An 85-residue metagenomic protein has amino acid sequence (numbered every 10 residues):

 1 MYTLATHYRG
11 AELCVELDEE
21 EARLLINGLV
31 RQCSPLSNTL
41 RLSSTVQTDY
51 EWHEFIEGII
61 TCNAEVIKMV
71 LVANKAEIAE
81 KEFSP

Functional and structural regions predicted by a protein language model:
M1-P85: Cysteine-centric segments in proteins
